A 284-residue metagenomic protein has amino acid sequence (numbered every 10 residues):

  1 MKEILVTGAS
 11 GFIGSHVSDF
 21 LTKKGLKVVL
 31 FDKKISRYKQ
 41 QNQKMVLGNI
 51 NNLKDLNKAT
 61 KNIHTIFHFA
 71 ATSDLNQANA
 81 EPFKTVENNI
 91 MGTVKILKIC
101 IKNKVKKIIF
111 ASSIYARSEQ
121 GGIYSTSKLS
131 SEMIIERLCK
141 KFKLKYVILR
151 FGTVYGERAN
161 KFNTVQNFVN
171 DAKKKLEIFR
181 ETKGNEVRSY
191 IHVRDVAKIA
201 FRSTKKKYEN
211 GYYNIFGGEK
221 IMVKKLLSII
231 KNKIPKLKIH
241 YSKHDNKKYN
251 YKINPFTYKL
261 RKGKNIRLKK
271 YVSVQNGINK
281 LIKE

Functional and structural regions predicted by a protein language model:
I4-K24: N-terminal Rossmann NAD(P)H-binding glycine-rich loop of SDR-like oxidoreductase domains
R37, I50-E87: NAD(P)H-binding glycine-rich loop region in Rossmannoid oxidoreductase-like domains and their noncatalytic homologs
N42-N52: Rossmann-fold cofactor-recognition segment
M45, T85-V86, C100, Y124: A hydrophobic alpha-helix adjacent to the NAD(P)-binding/active-site core of NAD(P)-dependent oxidoreductases, strongly
H68, M91-S125, V147: Conserved Rossmann-fold NAD(P)-dependent oxidoreductase catalytic core, especially the SDR/UDP-sugar
T72-N76, S113-G121, G152-Y155: Active-site segment of SDR-like NAD(P)-dependent oxidoreductases
I123, L129, M133-R188, V193-K198 (+2 more regions): NAD(P)-dependent short-chain dehydrogenase/reductase
L176, R180-E284: C-terminal substrate-binding subdomain of Rossmann-fold SDR/epimerase-dehydratase oxidoreductases
